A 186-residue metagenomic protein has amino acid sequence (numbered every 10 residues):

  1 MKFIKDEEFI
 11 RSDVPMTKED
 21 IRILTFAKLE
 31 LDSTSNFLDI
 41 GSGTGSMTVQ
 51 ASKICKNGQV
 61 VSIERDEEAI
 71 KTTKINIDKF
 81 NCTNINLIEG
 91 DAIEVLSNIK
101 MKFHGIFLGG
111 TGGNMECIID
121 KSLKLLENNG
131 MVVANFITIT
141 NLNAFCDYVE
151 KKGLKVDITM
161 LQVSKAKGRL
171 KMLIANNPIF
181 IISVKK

Functional and structural regions predicted by a protein language model:
M1-S33, L38, K71-I75, K79: Class I SAM-dependent transferase core
S35, G58, G130: Glycine-centered, small-residue-biased loops immediately flanking beta-strands in adenine/cofactor-binding cores
G41: Conserved S-adenosyl-L-methionine
T44-K56: Conserved SAM-binding loop of SAM-dependent methyltransferases across substrates and taxa, primarily the Class I
Q59-E64: Conserved SAM-binding motif I beta-strand of class I
R65-K100: S-adenosyl-L-methionine
M101-G110: Short SAM/SAH-binding signature in class I
K121-F180: C-terminal substrate-binding/active-site "lid" region of AdoMet-derived donor-dependent transferases
